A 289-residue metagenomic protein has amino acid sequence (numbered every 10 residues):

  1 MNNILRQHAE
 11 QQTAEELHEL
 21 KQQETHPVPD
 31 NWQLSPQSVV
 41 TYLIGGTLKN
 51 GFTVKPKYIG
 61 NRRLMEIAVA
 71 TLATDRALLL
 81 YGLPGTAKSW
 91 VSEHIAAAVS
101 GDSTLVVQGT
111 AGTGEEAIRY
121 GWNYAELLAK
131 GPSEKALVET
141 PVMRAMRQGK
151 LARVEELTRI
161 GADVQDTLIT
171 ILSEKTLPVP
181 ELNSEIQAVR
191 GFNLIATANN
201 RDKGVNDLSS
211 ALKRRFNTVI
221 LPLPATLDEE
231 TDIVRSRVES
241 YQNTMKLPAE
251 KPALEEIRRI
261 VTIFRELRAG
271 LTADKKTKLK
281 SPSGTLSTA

Functional and structural regions predicted by a protein language model:
N2-L247, K251: AAA+ P-loop NTPase catalytic core and its hallmark functional loops
R62, V238-A289: Conserved AAA+ ATPase small/helical "lid" subdomain
